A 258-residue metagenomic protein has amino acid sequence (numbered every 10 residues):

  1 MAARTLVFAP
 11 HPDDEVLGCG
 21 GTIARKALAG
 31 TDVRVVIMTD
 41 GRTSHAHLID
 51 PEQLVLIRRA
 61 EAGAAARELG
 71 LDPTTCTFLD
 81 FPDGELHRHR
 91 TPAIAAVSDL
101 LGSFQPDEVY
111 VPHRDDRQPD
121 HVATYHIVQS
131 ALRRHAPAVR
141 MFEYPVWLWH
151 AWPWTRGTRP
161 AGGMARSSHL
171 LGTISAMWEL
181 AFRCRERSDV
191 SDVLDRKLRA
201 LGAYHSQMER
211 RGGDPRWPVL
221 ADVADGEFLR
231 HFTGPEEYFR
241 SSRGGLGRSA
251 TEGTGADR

Functional and structural regions predicted by a protein language model:
M1-F8, R25, A29, E52-L56 (+3 more regions): Metal-dependent de-N-acetylase/amidase catalytic core
A3-Q53: ATP-dependent adenylation/pyrophosphate-handling site
G18-C19, E61, A123-I127: Conserved alpha-helical elements of sugar-nucleotide-dependent glycosyltransferases
M38, T77-F81: Short glycine-rich catalytic loops that host catalytic nucleophiles or stabilize transition states across multiple
T39, R58-A62: Generic hydrophobic, amphipathic alpha-helix propensity
R42, F78, G212-G213: Sparse recognition of residues in long alpha-helices and their boundaries
